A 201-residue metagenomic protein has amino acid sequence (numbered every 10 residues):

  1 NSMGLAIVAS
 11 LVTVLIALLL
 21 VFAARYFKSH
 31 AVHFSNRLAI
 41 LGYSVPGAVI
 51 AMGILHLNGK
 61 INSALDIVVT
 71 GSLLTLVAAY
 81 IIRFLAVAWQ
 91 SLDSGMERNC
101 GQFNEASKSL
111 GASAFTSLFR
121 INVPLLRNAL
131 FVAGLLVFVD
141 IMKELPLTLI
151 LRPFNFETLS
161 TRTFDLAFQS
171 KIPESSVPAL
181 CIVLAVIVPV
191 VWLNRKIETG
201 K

Functional and structural regions predicted by a protein language model:
N1-A24: Transmembrane alpha-helix signature in integral membrane proteins
N1-A9, A39-G42, F115, F119-V132 (+1 more regions): Alpha-helical transmembrane segments of multi-pass membrane proteins
V14, L18, A48, M52 (+3 more regions): Membrane-embedded alpha-helical segments of multi-pass transporters/permeases
A23-K28, D93-K108, A112-R120, L135-L136 (+1 more regions): C-terminal transmembrane helix and the adjacent membrane-cytosol boundary/short C-terminal tail of inner/organellar
F27, A31-S35, A48-R83, F115 (+1 more regions): Membrane-interfacial helix termini and adjacent extracytoplasmic/periplasmic loops of multi-pass transporters
L38-V45, L74-L85, L135-M142, R152-F154 (+1 more regions): Hydrophobic transmembrane alpha-helices
A78, I82, W89-L92, C100 (+1 more regions): Transmembrane alpha-helices
M142, T148-V191, E198: Interhelical loop and adjacent transmembrane-helix boundary motif in polytopic membrane transport permeases
